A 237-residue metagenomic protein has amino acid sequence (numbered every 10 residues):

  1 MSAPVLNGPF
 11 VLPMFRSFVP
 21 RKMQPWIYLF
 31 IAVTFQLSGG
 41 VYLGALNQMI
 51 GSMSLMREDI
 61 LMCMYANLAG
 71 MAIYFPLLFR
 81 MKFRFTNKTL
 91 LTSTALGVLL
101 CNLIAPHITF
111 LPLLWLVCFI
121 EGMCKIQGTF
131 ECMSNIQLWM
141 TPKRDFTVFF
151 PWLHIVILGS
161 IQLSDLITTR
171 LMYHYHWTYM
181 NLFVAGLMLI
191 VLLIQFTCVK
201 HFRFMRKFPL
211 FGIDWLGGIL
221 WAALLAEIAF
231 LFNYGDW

Functional and structural regions predicted by a protein language model:
V19-L78, G128-T129, M133: Extracytoplasmic
Q36, G40, P106, G122-F130 (+1 more regions): Small-residue-rich segments within alpha-helical transmembrane domains of MFS-like 12-TM solute carriers
M49-G51, M81-K82, L114, L166-H176 (+1 more regions): Interfacial helix-cap and linker-helix signal at transmembrane-aqueous boundaries of multi-pass secondary transporters
I73-L111: Conserved MFS/SLC helix-loop-helix module at the cytosolic interface between two early adjacent transmembrane helices
C101, P112-E121: Paired small-residue
F119-H154: Cytoplasmic helix-loop-helix junction between adjacent transmembrane helices in 12-TM secondary transporters
W152, I157-T169, L225: Glycine/proline-centered helix-kink
Y175-W237: Hydrophobic transmembrane-helix bundles of small-molecule transporters
